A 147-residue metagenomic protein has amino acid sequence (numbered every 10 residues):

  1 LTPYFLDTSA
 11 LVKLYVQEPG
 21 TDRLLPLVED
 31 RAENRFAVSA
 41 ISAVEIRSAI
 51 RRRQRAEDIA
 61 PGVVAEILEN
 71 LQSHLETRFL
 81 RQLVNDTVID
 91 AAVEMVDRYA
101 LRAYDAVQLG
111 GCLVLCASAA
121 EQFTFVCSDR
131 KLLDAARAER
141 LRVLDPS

Functional and structural regions predicted by a protein language model:
L1-S42, R53-E66, L141, S147: Short, well-structured N-terminal submotif of metal-dependent ribonuclease cores
T2, A32-F36, R78-L80, A119-T124: Short active-site oxyanion
T2-P3, G110, V114-S147: Acidic, PIN/NYN-like endoribonuclease modules and their adjacent C-terminal/linker elements
L6, V38, L83, A103-A106 (+1 more regions): Short beta-strand scaffold positions
S9, R47, R51, V93-V96 (+1 more regions): Amphipathic alpha-helical segments within well-ordered protein domains
L11, S42, V88, Q108 (+1 more regions): Alpha-helix capping/helix-boundary segments
A49-V84: Helix-adjacent hinge/juxtasegments
S73-Y99, A106-G111: Acidic catalytic patch
